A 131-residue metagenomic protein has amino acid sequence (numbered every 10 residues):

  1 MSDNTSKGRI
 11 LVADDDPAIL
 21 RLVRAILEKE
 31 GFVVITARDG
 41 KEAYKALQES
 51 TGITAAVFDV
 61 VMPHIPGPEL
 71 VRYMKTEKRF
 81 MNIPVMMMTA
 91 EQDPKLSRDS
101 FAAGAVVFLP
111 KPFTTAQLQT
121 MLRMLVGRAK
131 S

Functional and structural regions predicted by a protein language model:
L20, P63-H64, M81, D93 (+1 more regions): The feature encodes the CheY-like receiver
R21-K29: Charged docking surfaces used in two-component/phosphorelay signaling
G31-R38, A46: Short hydrophobic/Thr-rich beta-strand motif most characteristic of the beta2 strand and flanking loop of CheY-like
T51-F58: Active-site beta3 strand of CheY-like receiver
V106: Short, glycine/charged-rich "phosphate-handling" switch motifs in NTP-dependent and phosphotransfer domains
F113-L122: C-terminal output helix
